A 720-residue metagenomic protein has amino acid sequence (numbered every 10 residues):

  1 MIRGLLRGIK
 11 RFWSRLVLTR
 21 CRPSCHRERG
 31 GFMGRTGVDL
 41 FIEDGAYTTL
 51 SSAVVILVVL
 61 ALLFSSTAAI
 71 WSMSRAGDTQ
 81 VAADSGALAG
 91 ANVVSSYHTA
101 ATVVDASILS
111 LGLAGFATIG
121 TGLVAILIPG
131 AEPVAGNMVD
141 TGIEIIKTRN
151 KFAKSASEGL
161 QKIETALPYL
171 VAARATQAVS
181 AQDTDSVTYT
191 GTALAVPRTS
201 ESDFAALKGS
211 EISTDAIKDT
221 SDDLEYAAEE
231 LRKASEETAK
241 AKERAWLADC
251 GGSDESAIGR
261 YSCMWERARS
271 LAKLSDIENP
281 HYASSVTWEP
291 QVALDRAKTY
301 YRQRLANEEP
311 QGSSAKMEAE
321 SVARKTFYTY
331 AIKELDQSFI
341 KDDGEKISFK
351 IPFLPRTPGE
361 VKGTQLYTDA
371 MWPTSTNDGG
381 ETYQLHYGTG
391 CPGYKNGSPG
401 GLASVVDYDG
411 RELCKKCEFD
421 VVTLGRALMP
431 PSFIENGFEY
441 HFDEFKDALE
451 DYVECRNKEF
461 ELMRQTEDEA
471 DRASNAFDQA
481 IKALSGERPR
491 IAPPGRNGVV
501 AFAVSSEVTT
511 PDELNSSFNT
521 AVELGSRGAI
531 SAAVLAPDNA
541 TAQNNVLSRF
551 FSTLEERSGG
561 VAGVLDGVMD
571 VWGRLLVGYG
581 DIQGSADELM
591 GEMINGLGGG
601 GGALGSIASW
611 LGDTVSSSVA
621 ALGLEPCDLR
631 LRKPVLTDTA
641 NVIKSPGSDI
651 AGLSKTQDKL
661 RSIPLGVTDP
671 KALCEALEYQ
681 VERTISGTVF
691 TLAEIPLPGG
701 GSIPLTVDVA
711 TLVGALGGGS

Functional and structural regions predicted by a protein language model:
G4-T121: Alpha-helical assembly-interface signal, strongest on the long, hydrophobic N-terminal helix that forms
T99, V103, G388-P392, G401: General detector of folded, globular domains
A106-L385, G390-G393, E418-S720: Long, compositionally biased low-complexity segments
G379, C391-D407: Short, intrinsically disordered, charge-biased short linear motifs at domain edges
Y383-Q384, V406-G410: Residue-level signal for mature regions of secreted extracellular proteins and peptides
Y408-V422: Repeat-associated, polar segments at repeat-unit boundaries in modular proteins
